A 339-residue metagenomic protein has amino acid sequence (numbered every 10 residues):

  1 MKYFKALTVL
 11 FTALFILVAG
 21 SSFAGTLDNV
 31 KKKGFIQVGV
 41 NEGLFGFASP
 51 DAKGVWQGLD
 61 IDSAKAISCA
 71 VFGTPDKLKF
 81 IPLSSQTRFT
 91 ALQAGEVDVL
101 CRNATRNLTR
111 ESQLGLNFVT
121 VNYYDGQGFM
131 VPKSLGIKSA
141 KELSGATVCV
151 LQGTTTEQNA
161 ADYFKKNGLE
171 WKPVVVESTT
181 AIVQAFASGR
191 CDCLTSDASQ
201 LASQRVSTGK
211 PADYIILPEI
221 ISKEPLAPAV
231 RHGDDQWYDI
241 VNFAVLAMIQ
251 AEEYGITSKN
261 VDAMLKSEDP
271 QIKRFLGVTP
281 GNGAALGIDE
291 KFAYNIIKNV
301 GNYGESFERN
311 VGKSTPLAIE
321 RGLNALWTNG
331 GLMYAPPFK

Functional and structural regions predicted by a protein language model:
T8-A19: Bacterial N-terminal signal peptides
S22-A24: Boundary at the C-terminal end of the N-terminal hydrophobic targeting segment
K31-C101, Y303, L326, G330: Extracytoplasmic small-molecule ligand-binding "clamshell" domains of the periplasmic binding protein/Venus flytrap
K31-K32, S68-G73, Q93-V97, T105 (+7 more regions): Sec-exported extracytoplasmic/periplasmic mature domains
Q37-G46, W56-V71, T105, D125-A181: Bilobed "Venus flytrap"/periplasmic-binding protein-like clamshell domains and structurally analogous long
D62-V71, S134-I137, K141, A146-T147 (+5 more regions): Extended ligand-binding regions for polar small-molecule ligands
K65, C69, G73, K77-E142 (+2 more regions): Acidic, polar ligand-binding/catalytic clefts
V278-K339: C-terminal functional modules
